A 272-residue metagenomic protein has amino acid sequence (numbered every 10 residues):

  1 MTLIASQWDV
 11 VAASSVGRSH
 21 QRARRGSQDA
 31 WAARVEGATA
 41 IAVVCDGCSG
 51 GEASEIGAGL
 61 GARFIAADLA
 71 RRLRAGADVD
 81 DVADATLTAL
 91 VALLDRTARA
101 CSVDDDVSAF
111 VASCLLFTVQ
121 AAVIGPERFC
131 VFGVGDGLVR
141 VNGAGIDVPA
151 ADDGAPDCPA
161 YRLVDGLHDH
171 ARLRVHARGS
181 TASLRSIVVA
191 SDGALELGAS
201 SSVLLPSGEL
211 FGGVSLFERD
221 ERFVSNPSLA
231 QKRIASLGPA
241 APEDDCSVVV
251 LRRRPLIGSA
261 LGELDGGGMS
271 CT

Functional and structural regions predicted by a protein language model:
M1-D68, G137, D169-H170, H176 (+2 more regions): N-terminal entry segment of metal-dependent catalytic domains or homologous docking segments
V11-R25, D95-A112, V141-A182, F223-P239: PP2C/PPM family metal-dependent serine/threonine protein phosphatase catalytic domain, recognizing the conserved
V35-A38, V123-R128, G135, V141-G145 (+1 more regions): Short acidic-glycine loop/turn motifs at beta-strand connectors
A42-C45, F132-V134, V188-A190: Short hydrophobic beta-strand that contains or immediately precedes a catalytic carboxylate
E52-S54, V141-N142, L197-A199, A260: Short helix/loop capping segments that flank catalytic or ligand/cofactor-binding pockets
F64-C101, P206-K232: Helix-loop-helix
D78-R140, L173-T181, E243: Catalytic core of PPM/PP2C metal-dependent serine/threonine phosphatase domains
L167-T272: C-terminal catalytic subdomain
